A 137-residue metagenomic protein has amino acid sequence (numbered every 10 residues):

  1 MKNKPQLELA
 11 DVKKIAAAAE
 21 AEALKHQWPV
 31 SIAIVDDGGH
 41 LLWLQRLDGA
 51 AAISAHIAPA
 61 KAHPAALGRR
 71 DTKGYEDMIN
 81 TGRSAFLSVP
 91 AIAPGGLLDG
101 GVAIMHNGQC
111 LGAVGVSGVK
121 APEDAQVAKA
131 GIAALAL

Functional and structural regions predicted by a protein language model:
M1-L137: Flexible, solvent-exposed loop/hinge segments and secondary-structure transition points
